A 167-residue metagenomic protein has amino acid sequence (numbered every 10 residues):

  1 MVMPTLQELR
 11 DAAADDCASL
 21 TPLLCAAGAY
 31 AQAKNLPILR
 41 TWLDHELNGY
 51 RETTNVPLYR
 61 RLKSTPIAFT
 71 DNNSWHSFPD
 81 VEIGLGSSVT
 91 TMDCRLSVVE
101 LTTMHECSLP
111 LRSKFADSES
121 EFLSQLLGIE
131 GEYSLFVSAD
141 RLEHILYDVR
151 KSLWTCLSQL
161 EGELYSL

Functional and structural regions predicted by a protein language model:
M1-V2: Short, Lys/Arg-enriched N-terminal segments with co-localized hydrophobic residues within the first ~10-30 amino acids
T5-E8, A12-D15, S19-P22, A26 (+5 more regions): Non-transmembrane, amphipathic alpha-helical segments
A18-N72: N-terminal interaction modules that seed assembly of large macromolecular complexes
S74-L167: Internal, Lys/Arg-enriched amphipathic helical interaction segments that engage polyanionic partners
